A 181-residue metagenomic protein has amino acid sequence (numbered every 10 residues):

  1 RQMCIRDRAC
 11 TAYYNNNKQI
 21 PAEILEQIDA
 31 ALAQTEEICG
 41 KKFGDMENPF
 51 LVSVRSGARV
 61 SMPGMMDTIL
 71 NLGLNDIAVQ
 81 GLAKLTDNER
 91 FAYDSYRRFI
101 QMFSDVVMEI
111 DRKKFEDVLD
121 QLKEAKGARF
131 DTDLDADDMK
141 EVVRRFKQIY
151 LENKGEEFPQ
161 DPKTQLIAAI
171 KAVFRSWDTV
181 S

Functional and structural regions predicted by a protein language model:
Q2, R6-S181: N-terminal beta-alpha lobe that positions the nucleotide/phosphoryl donor in ATP/NTP-coupled carboxylate activation
